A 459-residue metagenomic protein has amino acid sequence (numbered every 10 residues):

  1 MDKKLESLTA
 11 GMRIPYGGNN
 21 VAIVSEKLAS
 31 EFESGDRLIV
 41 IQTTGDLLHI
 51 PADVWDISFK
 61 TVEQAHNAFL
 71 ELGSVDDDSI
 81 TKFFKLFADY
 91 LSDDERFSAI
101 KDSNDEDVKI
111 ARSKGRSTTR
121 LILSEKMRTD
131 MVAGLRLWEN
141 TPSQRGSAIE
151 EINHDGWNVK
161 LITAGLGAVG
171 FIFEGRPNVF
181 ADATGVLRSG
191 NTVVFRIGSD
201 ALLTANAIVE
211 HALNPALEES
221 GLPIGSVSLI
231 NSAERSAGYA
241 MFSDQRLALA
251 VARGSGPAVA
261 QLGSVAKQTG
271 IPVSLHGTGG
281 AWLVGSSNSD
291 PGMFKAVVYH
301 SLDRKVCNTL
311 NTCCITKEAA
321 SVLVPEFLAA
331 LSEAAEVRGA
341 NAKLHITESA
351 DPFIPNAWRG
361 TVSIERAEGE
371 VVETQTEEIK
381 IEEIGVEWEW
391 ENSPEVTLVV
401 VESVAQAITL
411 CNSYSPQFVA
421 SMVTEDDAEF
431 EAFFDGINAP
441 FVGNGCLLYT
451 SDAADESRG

Functional and structural regions predicted by a protein language model:
M1-K160: N-terminal Rossmann-like NAD(P)+-binding subdomain of aldehyde/semialdehyde dehydrogenases
A68-S74, C314-I315, S393-E402, Q417-M422: Short, well-ordered beta-strand elements within core beta-sheets of diverse protein domains
Y90-E95, E174-G175, A181-T192, H211-E219 (+1 more regions): ALDH superfamily catalytic-core signature
A133, L137-A216, S220, A248 (+3 more regions): Conserved small-residue-rich beta-alpha loop and adjacent elements that most often cradle the phosphate/pyrophosphate
N158, V227-Q245: A structured beta-alpha segment of the ubiquitous adenosine-cofactor-binding alpha/beta core
W388-E395, Y414-F418, P440-F441: Conserved glycine-rich beta-strand-loop-beta hairpin in the small C-terminal domain of fold type I
Y449-E456: Conserved small/polar residues in nucleotide/adenosyl-binding loops
